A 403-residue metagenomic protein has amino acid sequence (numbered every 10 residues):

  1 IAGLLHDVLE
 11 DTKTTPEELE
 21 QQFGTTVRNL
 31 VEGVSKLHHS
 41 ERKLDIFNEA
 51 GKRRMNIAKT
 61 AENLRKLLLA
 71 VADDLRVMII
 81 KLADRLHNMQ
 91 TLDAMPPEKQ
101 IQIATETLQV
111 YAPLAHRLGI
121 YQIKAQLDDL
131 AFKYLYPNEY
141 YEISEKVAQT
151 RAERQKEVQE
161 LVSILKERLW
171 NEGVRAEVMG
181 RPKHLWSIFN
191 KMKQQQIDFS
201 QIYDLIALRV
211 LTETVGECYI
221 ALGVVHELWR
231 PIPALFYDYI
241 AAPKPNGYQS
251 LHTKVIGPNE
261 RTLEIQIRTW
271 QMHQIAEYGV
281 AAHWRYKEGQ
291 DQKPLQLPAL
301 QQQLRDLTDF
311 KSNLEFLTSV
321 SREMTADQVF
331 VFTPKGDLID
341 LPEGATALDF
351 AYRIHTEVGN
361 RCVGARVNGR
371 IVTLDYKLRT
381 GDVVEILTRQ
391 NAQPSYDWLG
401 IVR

Functional and structural regions predicted by a protein language model:
I1-L208, T212-L263, R268-R322, P334-D337 (+1 more regions): Active-site helical microenvironments for divalent-metal-assisted chemistry
I265-I267, D340-E343, V372-D375: Short amphipathic beta-strand/extended segments with alternating polar/hydrophobic composition
R305-L348, E357-N368: Catalytic-site beta-strand/loop segments enriched in glycine and acidic/polar residues
G344, G381-D382: Loop/turn positions that initiate beta-strands
I354: Metal-dependent nuclease catalytic cores in nucleic-acid-processing enzymes, especially RNase H-like/related
V363-R379: Short acidic beta-strand-loop surface patches of small beta-rich interaction domains
Q390-V402: Short, Lys/Arg- and Gly-enriched loop/turn segments at beta-strand edges
